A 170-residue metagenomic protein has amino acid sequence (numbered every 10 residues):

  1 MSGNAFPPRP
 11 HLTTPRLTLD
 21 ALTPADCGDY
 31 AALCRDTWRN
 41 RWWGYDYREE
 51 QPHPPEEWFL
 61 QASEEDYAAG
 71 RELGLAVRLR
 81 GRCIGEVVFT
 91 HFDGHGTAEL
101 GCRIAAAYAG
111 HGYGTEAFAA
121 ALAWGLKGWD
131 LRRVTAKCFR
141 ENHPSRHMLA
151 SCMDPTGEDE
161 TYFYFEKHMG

Functional and structural regions predicted by a protein language model:
M1-R41, G74-G170: Acyl-donor (CoA/ACP) binding surface of acyl/acetyltransferases
C34, W43, D66-A68: Hydrophobic residues in alpha-helical segments
W38-A62: Conserved GNAT-fold acetyl-CoA-binding loop/helix
Y47-P52, D66, D93, C138: Alpha-helix initiation/capping motif
Q61-L75, G85: A short helix-loop-beta-strand connector motif used in the catalytic cores of GNAT acetyltransferases and, in some
